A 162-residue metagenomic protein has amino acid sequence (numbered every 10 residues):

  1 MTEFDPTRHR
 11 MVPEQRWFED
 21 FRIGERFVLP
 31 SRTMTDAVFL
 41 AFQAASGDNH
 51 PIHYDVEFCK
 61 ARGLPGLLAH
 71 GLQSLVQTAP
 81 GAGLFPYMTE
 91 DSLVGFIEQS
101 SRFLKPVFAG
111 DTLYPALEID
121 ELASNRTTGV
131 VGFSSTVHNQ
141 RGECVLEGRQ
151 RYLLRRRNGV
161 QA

Functional and structural regions predicted by a protein language model:
M1-R22, F103-A162: HotDog/MaoC-like acyl-thioester-processing domains
T2-A69, R156: Catalytic strand-loop segment that frames the active site of acyl-thioester-processing enzymes
I23-E25, P30, V38, D48 (+3 more regions): A generic structural signal for short beta-strands and their flanking turns/coil linkers
A44-D48, P80-Y87, Q140: Short, intrinsically disordered, mixed-charge
R62-A69, Q73-D120, V145: Hydrophobic beta-strand-centered segment that forms part of the acyl-chain substrate-binding groove
